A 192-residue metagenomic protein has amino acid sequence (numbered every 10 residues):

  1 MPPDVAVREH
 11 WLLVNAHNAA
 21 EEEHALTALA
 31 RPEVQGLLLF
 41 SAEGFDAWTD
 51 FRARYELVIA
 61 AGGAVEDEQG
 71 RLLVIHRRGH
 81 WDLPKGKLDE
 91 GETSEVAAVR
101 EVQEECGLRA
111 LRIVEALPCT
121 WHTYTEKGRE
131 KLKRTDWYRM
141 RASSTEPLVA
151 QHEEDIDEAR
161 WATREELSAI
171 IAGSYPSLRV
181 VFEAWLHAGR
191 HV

Functional and structural regions predicted by a protein language model:
D4-L13, E66-E104, L108: Conserved Nudix-box catalytic region and its N-terminal flanking loop in Nudix hydrolases and closely related
H17-G62: Acidic, metal-coordinating catalytic segment for phosphate/diphosphate chemistry, firing primarily on the Nudix
E56-A61, H76-R78, K133-T135: Short connector loops at helix/strand junctions that flank enzyme active sites, especially segments positioning acidic
G62, R71, E158: Conserved beta-strand and immediately adjacent loop positions that scaffold enzyme active sites
V65-E68, M140-A142: Active-site beta-strand termini and strand-to-loop segments that position acidic
L88-S177: Unchanged
S177-V192: Charged phosphate-binding loop/patch that engages nucleotide di/tri-phosphates or the phosphate backbone of nucleic
